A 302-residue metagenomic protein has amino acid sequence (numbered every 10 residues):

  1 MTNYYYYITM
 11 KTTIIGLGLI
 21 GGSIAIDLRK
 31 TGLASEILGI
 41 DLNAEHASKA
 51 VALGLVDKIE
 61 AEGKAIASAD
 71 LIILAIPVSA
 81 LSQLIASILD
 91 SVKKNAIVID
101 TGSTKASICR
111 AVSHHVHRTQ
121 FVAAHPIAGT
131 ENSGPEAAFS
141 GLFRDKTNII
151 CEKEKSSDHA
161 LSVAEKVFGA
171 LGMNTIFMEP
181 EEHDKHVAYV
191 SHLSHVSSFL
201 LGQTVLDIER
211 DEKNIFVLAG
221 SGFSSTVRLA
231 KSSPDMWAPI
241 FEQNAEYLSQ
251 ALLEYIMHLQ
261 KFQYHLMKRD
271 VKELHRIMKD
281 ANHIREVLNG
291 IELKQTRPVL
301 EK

Functional and structural regions predicted by a protein language model:
Y7-A67: NAD(P)+-binding Rossmann beta1-loop-alpha1 motif at the extreme N-terminus of oxidoreductases
K11, E36, Q120, T147 (+1 more regions): Residues at the starts of beta-strands that form the adenosine-phosphate
E45-H46, A80, K105-I108: Conserved short alpha-helix immediately C-terminal to the canonical SAM/SAH-binding motif I of Rossmann-like
E62-I99: Rossmann-like NAD(P)-binding element
L84-E136: Rossmann-like NAD(P)(H) cofactor-binding subdomain of soluble oxidoreductases
L142-R228: Internal alpha-helical scaffold of NAD(P)-dependent oxidoreductase catalytic cores
E212-A281: Interdomain hinge/lid region at the active-site interface of Rossmann-like NAD(P)-dependent oxidoreductases
E286-K302: Long, positively charged, glycine-interspersed low-complexity recognition regions
